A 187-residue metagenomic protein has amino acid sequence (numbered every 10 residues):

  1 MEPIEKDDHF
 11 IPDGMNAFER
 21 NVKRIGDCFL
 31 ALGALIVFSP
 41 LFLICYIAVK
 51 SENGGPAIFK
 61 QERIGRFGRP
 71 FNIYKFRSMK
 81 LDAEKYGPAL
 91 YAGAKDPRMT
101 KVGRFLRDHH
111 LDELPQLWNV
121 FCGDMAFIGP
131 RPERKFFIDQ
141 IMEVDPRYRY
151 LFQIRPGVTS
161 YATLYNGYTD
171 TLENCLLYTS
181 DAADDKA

Functional and structural regions predicted by a protein language model:
M1-V22, S160, N166-T169: Flexible, Lys/Arg-rich cytosolic regulatory linkers and terminal tails that connect or flank
E2, F59-R98, T159-L177: Short, glycine-rich, amphipathic interfacial segments at transmembrane boundaries or analogous
F10-D82: A hydrophobic, helix-centered structural microdomain
K50-S51, D108, V120, A182: Conserved catalytic core of Hanks-type protein kinase domains
G54-P56, D145, G157: Short solvent-exposed loop/turn micro-motifs enriched in small/polar/acidic residues
A92-R155: A short, structured surface patch at a secondary-structure boundary
Y178-A187: Single conserved hydrophobic/aromatic residue that forms the stacking wall/gate of nucleotide- or nucleobase-binding
